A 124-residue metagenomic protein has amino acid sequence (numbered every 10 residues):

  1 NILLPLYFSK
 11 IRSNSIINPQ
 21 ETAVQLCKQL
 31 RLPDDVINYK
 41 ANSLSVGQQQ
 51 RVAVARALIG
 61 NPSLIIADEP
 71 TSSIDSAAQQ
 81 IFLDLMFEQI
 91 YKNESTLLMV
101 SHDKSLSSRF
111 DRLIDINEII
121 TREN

Functional and structural regions predicted by a protein language model:
L3-N18, Q29: ABC-type ATPase nucleotide-binding domains, specifically the catalytic core motifs of the NBD
I17-D35: Conserved ABC ATPase "signature" region
K40-L44, Q48: Conserved ABC ATPase signature
V54: Hydrophobic anchor residue at the start of the ABC signature
N61: Conserved catalytic motifs of ABC-family nucleotide-binding domains
I65-D68: Catalytic Walker B motif of ABC-type/P-loop ATPase nucleotide-binding domains
S76-A78: Helix N-cap at the start of a conserved alpha-helix in ABC-type nucleotide-binding domains
